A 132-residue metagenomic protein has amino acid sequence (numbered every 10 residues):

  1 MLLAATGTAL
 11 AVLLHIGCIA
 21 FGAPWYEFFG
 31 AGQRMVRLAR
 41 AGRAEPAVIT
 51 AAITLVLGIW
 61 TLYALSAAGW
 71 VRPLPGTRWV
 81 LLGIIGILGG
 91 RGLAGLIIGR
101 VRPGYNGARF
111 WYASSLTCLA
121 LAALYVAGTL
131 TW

Functional and structural regions predicted by a protein language model:
L2-C18: N-terminal signal-anchor transmembrane alpha helix
A11, W60, I87-R91, L121: Alpha-helical transmembrane segments of multi-pass membrane proteins
L14-I49, A67-W70, G104-N106: Interfacial loop at the N-terminal end of multi-pass membrane proteins
A47-A64, S114-L121: Core segments of transmembrane alpha-helices that mediate helix-helix packing or line hydrophobic substrate/ligand
A64, G89-R102: Transmembrane alpha-helical segments of integral membrane proteins
A67, Y125-W132: Juxtamembrane boundary at the C-terminal end of a transmembrane helix
G69-G89: Short alpha-helical packing/oligomerization segments
R72-W79, P103-S114: Non-cytosolic membrane-interface motifs at loop->transmembrane helix junctions
